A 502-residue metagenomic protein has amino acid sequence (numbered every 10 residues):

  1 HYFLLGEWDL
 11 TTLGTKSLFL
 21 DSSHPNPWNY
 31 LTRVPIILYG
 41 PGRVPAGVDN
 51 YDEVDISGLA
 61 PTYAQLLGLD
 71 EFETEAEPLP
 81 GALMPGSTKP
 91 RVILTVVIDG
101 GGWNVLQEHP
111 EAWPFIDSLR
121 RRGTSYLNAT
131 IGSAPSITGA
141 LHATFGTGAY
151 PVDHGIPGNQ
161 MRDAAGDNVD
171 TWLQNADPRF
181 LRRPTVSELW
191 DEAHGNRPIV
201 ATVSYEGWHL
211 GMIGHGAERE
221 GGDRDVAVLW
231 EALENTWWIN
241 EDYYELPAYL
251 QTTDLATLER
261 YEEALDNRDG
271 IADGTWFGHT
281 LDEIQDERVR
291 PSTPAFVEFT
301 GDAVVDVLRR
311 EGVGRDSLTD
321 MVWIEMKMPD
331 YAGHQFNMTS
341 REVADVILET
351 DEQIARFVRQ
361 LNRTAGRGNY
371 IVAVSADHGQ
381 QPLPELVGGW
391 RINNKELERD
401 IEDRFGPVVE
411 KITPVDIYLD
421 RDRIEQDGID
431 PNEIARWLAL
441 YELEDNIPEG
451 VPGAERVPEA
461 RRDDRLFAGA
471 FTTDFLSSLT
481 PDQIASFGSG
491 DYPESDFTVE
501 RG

Functional and structural regions predicted by a protein language model:
H1-G47, D55-A60, L127, A164 (+6 more regions): Active-site neighborhoods of enzymes that stabilize oxyanions during catalysis
F3-L4, I93, R197-S204, L210-G211 (+1 more regions): Active-site regions of oxyanion-processing enzymes, predominantly non-cytosolic
L4, Y63, T95, E349-W390: Metal-dependent active-site segment of extracytoplasmic phospho-/sulfohydrolases and closely related
F72-P78, A82-S125: Active-site-proximal N-terminal segment of extracellular/periplasmic enzymes that hydrolyze or transfer
W103-N196, Y205-A227, A232: Active-site nucleophile/metal-coordination loop of metallo-enzymes that catalyze phosphate/sulfate and related
T147-I156, A201, A217-E259, V343-E352 (+1 more regions): Acidic, His- and aromatic-enriched active-site or binding-groove loops in soluble protein domains that engage sugars
G211-D223, L281-P291, L308, G312-T350 (+1 more regions): Active-site His/acidic residue clusters
Q251-D306, V313-G314, R462, F467-T498: Long, low-complexity, polar/charged, intrinsically disordered or flexibly structured peripheral segments
